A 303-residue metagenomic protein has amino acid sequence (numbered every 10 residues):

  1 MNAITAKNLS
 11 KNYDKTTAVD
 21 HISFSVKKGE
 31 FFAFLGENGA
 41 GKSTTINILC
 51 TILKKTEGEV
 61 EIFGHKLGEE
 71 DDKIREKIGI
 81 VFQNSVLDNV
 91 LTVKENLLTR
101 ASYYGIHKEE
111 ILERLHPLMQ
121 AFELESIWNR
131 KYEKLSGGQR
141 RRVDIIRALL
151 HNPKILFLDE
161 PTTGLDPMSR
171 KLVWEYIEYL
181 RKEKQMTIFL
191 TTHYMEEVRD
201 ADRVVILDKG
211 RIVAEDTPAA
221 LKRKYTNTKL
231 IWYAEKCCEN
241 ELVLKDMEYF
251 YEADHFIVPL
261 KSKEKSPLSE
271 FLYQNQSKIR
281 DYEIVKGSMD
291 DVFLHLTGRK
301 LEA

Functional and structural regions predicted by a protein language model:
L98, S102, E109-I127: Conserved ABC ATPase "signature" region
K131-L135: Conserved ABC ATPase signature
N152: Conserved catalytic motifs of ABC-family nucleotide-binding domains
L156-D159: Catalytic Walker B motif of ABC-type/P-loop ATPase nucleotide-binding domains
E215-D216: ABC ATPase "signature
K229-R299, A303: Short, charged/small-residue-rich alpha-helical element at the C-terminal edge of ABC transporter nucleotide-binding
